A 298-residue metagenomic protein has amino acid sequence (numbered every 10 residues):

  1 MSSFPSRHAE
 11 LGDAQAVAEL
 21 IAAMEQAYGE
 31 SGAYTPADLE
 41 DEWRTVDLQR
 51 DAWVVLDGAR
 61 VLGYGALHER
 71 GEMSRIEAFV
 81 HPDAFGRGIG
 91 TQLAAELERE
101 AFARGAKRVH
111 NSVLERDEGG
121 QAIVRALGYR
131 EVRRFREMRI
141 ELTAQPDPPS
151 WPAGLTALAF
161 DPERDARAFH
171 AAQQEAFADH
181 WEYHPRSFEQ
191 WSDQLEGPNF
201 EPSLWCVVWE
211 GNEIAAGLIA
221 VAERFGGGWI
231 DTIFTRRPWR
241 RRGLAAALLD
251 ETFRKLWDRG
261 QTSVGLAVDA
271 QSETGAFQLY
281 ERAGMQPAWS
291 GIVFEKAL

Functional and structural regions predicted by a protein language model:
M1, H68-R75, H81-L155, S290-K296: Acyl-donor-binding surface of acyltransferase catalytic domains
M1-E40, S150-H184: Short amphipathic alpha-helix that is part of the acyltransferase structural core
A9, V80, I233-T235: Hydrophobic adenine-recognition pocket in adenosine-nucleotide-binding enzymes
Y28-D51, G65-E72, H180-F234: A conserved beta-strand-loop-helix scaffold within acyl/acetyltransferase catalytic domains
I76-A78, V109-S112, I230, V264-V268: Conserved hydrophobic beta-strand within the GNAT/NAT acetyltransferase core sheet that lines the active-site cleft
H81-D83, R116, R236-P238, R242 (+1 more regions): Active-site acidic-Proline motif in GNAT/NAT acetyltransferases
G86-E100, A126, T232-T235, R241-D258 (+1 more regions): Conserved acetyl-CoA-binding loop-helix of GNAT-fold acetyltransferases
A126-P146, D250-E251, R259-L298: Active-site/acyl-donor-binding loops of N-acyltransferases
